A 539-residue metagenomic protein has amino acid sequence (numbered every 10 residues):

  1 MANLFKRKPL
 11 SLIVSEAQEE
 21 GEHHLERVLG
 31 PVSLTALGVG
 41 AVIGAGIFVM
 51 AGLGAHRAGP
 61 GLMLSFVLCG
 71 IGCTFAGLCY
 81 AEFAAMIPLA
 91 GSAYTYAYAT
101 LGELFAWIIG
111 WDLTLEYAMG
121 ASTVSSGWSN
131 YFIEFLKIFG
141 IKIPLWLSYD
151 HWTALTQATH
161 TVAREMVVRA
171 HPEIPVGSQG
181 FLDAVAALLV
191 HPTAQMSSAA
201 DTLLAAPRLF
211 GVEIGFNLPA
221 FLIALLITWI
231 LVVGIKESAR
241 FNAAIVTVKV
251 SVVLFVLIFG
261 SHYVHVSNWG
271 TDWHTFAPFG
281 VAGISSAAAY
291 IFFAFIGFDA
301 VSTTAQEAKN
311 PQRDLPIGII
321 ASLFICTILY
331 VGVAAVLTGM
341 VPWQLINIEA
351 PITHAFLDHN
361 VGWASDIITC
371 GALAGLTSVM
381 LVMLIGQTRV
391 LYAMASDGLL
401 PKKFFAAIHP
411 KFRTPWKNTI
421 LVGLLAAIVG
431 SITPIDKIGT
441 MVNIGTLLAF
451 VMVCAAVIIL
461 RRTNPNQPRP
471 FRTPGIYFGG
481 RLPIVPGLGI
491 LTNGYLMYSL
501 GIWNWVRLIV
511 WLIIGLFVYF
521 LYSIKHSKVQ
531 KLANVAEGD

Functional and structural regions predicted by a protein language model:
M1-A51, A55-G61, T74-L78, I87-A90 (+3 more regions): Membrane-interface "cap" regions at the ends of multi-pass membrane proteins
E19-E26, L62-M63, K142-A220, A244-C370: Helix-loop-helix junctions that connect adjacent transmembrane segments in multi-pass membrane transporters
E26, I47-H160, S322-L329, V506-W511: Extracellular loop-to-transmembrane helix junctions
F48, D112-N130, Y290, F295-A308 (+3 more regions): Membrane-helix boundary/coupling elements in multi-pass transport proteins
R57, T440-M441, G445-T446, F478-D539: A generic transmembrane alpha-helix motif of multi-pass inner-membrane proteins
S129, G215-Y263, P278, I319-L323 (+2 more regions): Membrane-interface loop-to-helix entry segments
E134, V252-V256, L391, V442-P470 (+2 more regions): Hydrophobic alpha-helical segments of multi-pass membrane transport proteins
V212-G215, I227, K403-W416, F450-G501 (+1 more regions): C-terminal membrane-solvent junction of multi-pass transporters and transport-like membrane proteins
